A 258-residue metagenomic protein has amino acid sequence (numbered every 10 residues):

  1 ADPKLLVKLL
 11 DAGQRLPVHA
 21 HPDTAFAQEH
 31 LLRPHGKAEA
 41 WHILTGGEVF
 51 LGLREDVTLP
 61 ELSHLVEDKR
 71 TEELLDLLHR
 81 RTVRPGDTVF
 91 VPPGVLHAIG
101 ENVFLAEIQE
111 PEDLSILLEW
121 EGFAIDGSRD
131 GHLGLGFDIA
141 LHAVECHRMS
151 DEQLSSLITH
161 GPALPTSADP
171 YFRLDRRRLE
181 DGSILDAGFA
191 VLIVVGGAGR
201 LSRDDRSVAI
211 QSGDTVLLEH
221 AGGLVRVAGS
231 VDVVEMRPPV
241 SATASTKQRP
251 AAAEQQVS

Functional and structural regions predicted by a protein language model:
A1-P85, I99-A198, S202-D204, V208 (+3 more regions): Active-site region of the double-stranded beta-helix
D87-V95: Internal active-site segments that recognize and position negatively charged phosphoryl groups and nucleotide moieties
V95-I99, G222-V225, V240: Short, charged beta-turn/beta-strand-edge "cap" motif at the junction between a beta-strand and an adjacent loop
D181, H220, G229: Residues on the solvent-exposed faces and adjacent turns of beta-rich solenoids used to engage binding targets
S212-H220: Conserved blade-ending motifs and adjacent loop-strand segments that build the rim/top face of beta-propeller domains
R226-V227, V234-E235: Short, aromatic- and glycine-rich surface loops/edge beta-strands on solvent-exposed regions
K247-R249, V257: Non-transmembrane, aqueous-exposed alpha-helical and coiled segments at domain scale
